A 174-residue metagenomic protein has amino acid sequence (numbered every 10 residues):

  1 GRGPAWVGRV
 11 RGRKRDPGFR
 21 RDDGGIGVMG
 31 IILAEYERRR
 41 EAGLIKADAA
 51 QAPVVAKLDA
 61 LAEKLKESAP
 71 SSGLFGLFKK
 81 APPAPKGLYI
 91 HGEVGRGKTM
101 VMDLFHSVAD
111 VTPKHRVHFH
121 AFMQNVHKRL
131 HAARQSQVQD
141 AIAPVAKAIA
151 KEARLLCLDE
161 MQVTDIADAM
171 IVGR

Functional and structural regions predicted by a protein language model:
G1-A5, R9-R15, R21: A cross-taxon signal for low-complexity, glycine/charged-rich
K46-F75: N-terminal pre-Walker A segment at the start of P-loop NTPase domains
S72-I90, R154: Pre-Walker A (Motif I) flank of P-loop NTPase domains
G95: Walker A (P-loop) phosphate-binding loop of P-loop NTPases
K98: Conserved lysine of the Walker
S107-S136, P144: AAA+/P-loop NTPase substrate/partner-engagement loops
M161-R174: Conserved ATPase-coupling elements of RecA-like P-loop NTPase cores
